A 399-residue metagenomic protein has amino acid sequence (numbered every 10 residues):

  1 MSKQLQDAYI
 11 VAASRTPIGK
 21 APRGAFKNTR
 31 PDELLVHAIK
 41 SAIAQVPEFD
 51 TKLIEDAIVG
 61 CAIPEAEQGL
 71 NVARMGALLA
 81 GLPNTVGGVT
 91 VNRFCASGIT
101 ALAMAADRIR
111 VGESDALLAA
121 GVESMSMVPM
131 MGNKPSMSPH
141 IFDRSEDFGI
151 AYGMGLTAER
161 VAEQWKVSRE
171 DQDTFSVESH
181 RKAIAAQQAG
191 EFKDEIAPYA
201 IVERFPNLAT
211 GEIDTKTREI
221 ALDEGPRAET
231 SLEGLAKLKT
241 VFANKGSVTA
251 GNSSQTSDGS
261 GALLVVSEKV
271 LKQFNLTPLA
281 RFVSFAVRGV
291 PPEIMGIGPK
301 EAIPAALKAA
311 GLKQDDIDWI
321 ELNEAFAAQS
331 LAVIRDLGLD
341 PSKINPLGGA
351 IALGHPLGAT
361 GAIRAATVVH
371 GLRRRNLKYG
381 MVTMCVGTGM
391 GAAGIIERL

Functional and structural regions predicted by a protein language model:
S2, L70, G121-E123, M130 (+10 more regions): Conserved N-terminal phosphate-binding loop of PLP-dependent enzymes in the Aspartate aminotransferase
S2-P31, T230-I297, E301, K308 (+3 more regions): Condensing-enzyme catalytic core mediating Claisen C-C bond formation in acyl metabolism
R15-P17, N28, H37, E48 (+3 more regions): N-terminal extracellular/periplasmic Venus flytrap/periplasmic-binding protein-like
F26-L117, V122-H140, I196-I220, E293-I294 (+1 more regions): Conserved beta-ketoacyl condensing-enzyme motif
T29, C61-D115, G149-L156, A228-Q255 (+3 more regions): Conserved catalytic cysteine-centered active-site region of acyl-thioester-dependent Claisen-condensing enzymes
P31-P47, V72-G76, A101, G155-V161 (+5 more regions): Short, well-ordered amphipathic alpha-helical segments that serve as non-catalytic structural scaffolds within diverse
V91-E123, A162-F192, A262-K269, I334 (+2 more regions): Active-site-proximal alpha-helical scaffold in enzymes
